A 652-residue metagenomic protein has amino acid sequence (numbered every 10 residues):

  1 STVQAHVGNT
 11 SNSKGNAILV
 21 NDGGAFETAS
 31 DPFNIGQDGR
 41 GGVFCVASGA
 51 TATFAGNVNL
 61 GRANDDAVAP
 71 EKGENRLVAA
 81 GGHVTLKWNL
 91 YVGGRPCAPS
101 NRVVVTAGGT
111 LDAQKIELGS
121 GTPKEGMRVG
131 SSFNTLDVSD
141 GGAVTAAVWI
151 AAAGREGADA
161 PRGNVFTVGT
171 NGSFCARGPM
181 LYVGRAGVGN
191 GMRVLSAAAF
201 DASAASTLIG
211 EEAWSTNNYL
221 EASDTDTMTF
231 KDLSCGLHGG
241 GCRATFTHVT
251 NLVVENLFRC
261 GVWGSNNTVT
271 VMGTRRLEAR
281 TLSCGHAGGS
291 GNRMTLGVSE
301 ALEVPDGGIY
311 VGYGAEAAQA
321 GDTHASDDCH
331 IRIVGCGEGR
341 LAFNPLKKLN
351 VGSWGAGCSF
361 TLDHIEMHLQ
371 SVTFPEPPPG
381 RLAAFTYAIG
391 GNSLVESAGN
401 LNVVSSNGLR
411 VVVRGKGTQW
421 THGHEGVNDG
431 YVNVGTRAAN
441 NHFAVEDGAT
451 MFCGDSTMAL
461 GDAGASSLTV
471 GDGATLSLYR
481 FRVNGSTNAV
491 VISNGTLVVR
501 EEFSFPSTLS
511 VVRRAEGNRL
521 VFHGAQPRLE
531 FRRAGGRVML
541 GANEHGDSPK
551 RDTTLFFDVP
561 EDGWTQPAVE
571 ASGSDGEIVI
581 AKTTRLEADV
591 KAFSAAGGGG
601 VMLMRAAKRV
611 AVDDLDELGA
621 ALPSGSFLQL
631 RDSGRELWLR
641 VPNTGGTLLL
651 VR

Functional and structural regions predicted by a protein language model:
S1, G23-G24, D31, A50 (+42 more regions): Solvent-exposed loop/turn tips at the surfaces of repeat/solenoid architectures
S1-N9, T28-R40, F54-K72, T85-R95 (+18 more regions): Extracellular beta-strand/beta-solenoid scaffold signature
S11-G15, Q37-G41, A69-G73, P96-S100 (+13 more regions): Short, solvent-exposed linear patches
F44, A158, M294, I333 (+2 more regions): Generic recognition of long tandem-repeat/solenoid scaffolds
N256-F258, L282, H286, E300 (+6 more regions): Extracellular beta-strand/loop-rich repeat segments of large surface/secreted proteins
V612-L628: Active-site and glycan-interaction determinants of carbohydrate-active enzymes
G645-R652: Enriched but not universal
